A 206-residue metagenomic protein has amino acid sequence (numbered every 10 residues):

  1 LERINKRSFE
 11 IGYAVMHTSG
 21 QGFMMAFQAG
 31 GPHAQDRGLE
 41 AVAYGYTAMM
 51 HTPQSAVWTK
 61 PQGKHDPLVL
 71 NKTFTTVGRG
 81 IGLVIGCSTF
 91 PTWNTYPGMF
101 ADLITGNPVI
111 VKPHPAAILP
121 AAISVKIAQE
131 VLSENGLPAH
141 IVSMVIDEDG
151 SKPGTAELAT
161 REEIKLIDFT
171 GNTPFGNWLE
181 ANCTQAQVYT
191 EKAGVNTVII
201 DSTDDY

Functional and structural regions predicted by a protein language model:
L1-H65, A101, E134: N-terminal Rossmann-like NAD(P)+-binding subdomain of aldehyde/semialdehyde dehydrogenases
N5, T47-Y206: Rossmann-like NAD(P) dinucleotide-binding subdomain of oxidoreductase/dehydrogenase enzymes
